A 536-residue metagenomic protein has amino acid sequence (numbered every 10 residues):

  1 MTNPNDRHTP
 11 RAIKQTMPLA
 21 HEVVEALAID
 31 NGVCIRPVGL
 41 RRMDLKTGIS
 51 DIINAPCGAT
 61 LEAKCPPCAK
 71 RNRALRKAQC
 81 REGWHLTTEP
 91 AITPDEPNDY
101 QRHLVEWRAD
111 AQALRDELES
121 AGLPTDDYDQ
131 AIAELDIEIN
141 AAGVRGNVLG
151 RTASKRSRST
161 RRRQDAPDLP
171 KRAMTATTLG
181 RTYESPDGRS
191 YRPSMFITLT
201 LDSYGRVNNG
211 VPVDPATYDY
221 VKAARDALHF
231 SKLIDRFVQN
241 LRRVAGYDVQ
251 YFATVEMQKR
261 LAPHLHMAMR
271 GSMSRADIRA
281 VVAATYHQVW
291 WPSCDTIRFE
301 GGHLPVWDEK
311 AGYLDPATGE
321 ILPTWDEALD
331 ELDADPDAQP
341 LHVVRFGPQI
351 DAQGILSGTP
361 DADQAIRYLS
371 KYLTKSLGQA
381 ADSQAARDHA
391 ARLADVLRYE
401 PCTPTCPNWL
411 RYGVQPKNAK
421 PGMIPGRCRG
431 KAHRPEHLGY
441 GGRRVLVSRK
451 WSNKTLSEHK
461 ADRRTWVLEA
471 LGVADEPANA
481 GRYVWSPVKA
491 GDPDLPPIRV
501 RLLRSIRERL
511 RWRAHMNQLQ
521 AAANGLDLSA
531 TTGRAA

Functional and structural regions predicted by a protein language model:
M1-V105, Q112, D126, A133 (+1 more regions): Long, low-complexity, charged/polar intrinsically disordered accessory regions
T60, L228-K232, R236, A276-D277 (+3 more regions): Generic recognition of stable, solvent-exposed alpha-helical segments in well-folded globular domains
C65, I197, D248-D277, V281-V282 (+1 more regions): Histidine-centered divalent-metal-coordination microenvironment in nucleic-acid enzymes
A69-R71, A111-K259: Signature for HUH/AEP ssDNA processing cores
R73-R76, G205-N209, A276-I278, G378: Short helix/loop capping segments that flank catalytic or ligand/cofactor-binding pockets
V221-A224, D308, R345, L356: N-terminal ectodomain recognition module in secreted, GPI-anchored, and membrane glycoproteins
L233-A245, V281-C294, L373: Hydrophobic, Leu/Ile/Phe/Ala-enriched alpha-helical segments that form helix-helix packing faces
A268-A338: Helical (often loop-to-helix) elements that flank the catalytic cores of nucleotide-handling enzymes
